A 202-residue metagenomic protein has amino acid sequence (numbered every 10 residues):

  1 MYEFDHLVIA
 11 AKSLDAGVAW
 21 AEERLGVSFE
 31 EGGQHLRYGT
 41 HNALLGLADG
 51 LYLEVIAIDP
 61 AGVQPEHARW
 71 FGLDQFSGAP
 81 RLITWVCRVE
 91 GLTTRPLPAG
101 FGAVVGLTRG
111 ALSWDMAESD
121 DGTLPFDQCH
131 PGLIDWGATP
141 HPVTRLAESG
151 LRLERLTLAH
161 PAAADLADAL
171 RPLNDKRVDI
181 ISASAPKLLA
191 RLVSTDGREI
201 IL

Functional and structural regions predicted by a protein language model:
M1-F4, A10-F29, L47-L202: Glyoxalase I/VOC metalloenzyme domain signal
G32-H35: Short, solvent-exposed loop/turn elements at beta->coil junctions and helix N-caps that rim active or binding pockets
R37-H41, S184-K187: Short acidic/glycine-enriched loop/turn segments that link adjacent beta-strands
Y38-G50: N-terminal low-complexity or amphipathic/hydrophobic leaders
